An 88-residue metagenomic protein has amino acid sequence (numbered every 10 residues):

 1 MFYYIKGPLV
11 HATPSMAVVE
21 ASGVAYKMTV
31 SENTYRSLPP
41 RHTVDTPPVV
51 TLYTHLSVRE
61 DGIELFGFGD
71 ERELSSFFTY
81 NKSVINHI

Functional and structural regions predicted by a protein language model:
M1-I5: Short coil-to-beta-strand transition motifs
G7-L9: Conserved hydrophobic positions within beta-strands
P14-I88: Long, highly charged, low-complexity intrinsically disordered interaction regions that mediate electrostatic DNA/RNA
